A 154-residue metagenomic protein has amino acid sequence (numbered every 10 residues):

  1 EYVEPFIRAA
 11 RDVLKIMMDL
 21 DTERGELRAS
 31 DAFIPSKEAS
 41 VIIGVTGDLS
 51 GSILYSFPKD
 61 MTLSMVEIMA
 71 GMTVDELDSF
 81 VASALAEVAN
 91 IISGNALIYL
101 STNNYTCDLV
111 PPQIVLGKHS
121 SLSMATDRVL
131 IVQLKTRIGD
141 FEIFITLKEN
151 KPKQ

Functional and structural regions predicted by a protein language model:
E1-Q154: N-terminal auxiliary interaction/assembly segments of multi-subunit proteins
